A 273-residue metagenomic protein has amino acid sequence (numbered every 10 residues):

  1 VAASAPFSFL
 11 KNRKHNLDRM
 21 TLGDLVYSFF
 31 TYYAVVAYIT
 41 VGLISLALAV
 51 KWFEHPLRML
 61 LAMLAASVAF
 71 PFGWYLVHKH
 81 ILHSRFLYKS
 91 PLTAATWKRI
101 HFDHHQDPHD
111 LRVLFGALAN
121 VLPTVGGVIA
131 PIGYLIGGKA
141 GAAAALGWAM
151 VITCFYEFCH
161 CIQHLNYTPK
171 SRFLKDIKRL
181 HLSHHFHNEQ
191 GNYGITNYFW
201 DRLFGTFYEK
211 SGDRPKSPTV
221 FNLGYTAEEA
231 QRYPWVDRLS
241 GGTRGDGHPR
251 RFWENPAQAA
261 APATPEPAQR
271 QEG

Functional and structural regions predicted by a protein language model:
V1-L146, T153, Q190-G273: Non-catalytic, topology-defining segments of multipass membrane proteins
K79-L82, Y156-C159, Q163-H164: Non-heme di-metal
F86, T168, H187: Flexible, active-site-proximal loop/turn residues at the rims of small-molecule/cofactor binding pockets and catalytic
H160, H185, D201: Acidic active-site catalytic centers that drive phospho-/nucleotidyl reactions and related ester hydrolyses
Q163-L174: Interfacial helix-loop-helix junctions of multi-pass membrane proteins
L174-S183: Small-residue-rich segments of transmembrane alpha-helices in multi-pass membrane proteins, especially helix faces
L182-Q190: Interfacial loop-to-transmembrane junctions
